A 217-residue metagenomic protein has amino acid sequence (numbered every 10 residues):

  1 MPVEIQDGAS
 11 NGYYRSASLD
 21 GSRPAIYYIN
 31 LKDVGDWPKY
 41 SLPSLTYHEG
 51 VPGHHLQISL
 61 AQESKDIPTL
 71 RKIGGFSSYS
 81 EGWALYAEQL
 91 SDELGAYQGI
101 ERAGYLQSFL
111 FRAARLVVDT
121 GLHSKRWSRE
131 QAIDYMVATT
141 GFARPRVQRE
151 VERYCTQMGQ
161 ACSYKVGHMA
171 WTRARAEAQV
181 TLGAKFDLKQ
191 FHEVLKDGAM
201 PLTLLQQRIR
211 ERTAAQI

Functional and structural regions predicted by a protein language model:
M1-I217: Long, His/Glu/Asp-enriched segments that create or flank divalent metal/ion-associated functional microenvironments
